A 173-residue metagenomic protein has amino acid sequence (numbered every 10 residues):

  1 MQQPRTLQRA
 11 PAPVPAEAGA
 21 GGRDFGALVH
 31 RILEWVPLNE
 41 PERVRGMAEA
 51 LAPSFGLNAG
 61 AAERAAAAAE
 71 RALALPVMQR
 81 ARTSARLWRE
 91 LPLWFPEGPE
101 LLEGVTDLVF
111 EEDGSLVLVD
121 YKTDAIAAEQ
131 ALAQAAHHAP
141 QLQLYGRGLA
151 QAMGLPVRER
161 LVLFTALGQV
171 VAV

Functional and structural regions predicted by a protein language model:
M1-L116, A135-A152, E159-A172: Nuclease catalytic cores
Y121-A135: Short beta-strand-loop-alpha-helix junction that forms the active-site gateway of nucleic-acid-processing nucleases
